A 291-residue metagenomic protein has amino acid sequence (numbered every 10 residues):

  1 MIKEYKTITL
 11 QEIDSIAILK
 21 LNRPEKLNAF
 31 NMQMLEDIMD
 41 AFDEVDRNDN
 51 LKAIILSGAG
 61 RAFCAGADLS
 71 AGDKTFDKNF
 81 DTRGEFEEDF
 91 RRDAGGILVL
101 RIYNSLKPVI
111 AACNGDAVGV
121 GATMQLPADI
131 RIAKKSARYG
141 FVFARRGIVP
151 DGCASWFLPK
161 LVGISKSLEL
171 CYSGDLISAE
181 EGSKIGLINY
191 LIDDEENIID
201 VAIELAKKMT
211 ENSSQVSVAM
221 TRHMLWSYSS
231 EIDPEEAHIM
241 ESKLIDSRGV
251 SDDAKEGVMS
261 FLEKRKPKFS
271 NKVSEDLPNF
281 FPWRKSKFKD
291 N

Functional and structural regions predicted by a protein language model:
M1-A59, T75, N279-N291: Conserved CoA-thioester-binding segment of acyl-CoA-metabolizing enzymes
L19, R23, D37-I38, L56 (+7 more regions): Terminal peptide-recognition signature
P24, I132-A137, I188-I239, V250-K255 (+1 more regions): C-terminal long alpha-helix characteristic of the crotonase
F30, D89, A112-C113: Structural motif
G58-R101, A117, G147, I232: Glycine- (often His-adjacent) and acidic-residue-rich active-site loop that binds/positions the CoA thioester
L100-V216, S251: Crotonase-fold acyl-CoA enzyme core
L170-C171, T221-L225, I245, F261: Short alpha-helical scaffolding segments that buttress acidic/His motifs in well-ordered protein cores
